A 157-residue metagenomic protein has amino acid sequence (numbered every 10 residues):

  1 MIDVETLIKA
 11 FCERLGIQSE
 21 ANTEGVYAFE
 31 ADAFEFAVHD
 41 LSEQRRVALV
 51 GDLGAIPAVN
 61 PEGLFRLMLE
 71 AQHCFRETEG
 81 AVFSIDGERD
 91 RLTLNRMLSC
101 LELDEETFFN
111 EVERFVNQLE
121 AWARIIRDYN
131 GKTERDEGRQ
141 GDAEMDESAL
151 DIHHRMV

Functional and structural regions predicted by a protein language model:
M1-A37: Charge-rich, low-complexity N-terminal segments
T23, L41-E43, E88: Structural motif
Y27, R45-V47, D90-L92: Hydrophobic residues embedded in beta-strands of well-ordered beta-sheets
V38-P57: A short acidic-to-branched-hydrophobic micro-motif
L53-M97: Short, internal acidic amphipathic alpha-helical interface segments that mediate docking to partner proteins
E102-E137: A contiguous, mid-protein "functional segment" used to position or interact with cofactors/ions or partner subunits
R127-V157: Short, highly charged C-terminal tails/helix-capping segments
